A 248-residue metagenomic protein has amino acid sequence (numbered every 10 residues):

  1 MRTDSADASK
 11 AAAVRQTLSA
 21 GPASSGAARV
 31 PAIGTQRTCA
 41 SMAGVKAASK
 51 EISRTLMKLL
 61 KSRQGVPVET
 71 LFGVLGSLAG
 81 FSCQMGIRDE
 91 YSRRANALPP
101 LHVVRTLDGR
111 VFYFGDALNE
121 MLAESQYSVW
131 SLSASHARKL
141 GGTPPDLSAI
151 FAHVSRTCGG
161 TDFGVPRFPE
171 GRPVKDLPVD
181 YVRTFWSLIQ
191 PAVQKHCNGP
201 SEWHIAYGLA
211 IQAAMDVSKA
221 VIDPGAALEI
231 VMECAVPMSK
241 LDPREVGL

Functional and structural regions predicted by a protein language model:
R2-L248: Solvent-exposed interaction surfaces and binding hotspots enriched for charged
